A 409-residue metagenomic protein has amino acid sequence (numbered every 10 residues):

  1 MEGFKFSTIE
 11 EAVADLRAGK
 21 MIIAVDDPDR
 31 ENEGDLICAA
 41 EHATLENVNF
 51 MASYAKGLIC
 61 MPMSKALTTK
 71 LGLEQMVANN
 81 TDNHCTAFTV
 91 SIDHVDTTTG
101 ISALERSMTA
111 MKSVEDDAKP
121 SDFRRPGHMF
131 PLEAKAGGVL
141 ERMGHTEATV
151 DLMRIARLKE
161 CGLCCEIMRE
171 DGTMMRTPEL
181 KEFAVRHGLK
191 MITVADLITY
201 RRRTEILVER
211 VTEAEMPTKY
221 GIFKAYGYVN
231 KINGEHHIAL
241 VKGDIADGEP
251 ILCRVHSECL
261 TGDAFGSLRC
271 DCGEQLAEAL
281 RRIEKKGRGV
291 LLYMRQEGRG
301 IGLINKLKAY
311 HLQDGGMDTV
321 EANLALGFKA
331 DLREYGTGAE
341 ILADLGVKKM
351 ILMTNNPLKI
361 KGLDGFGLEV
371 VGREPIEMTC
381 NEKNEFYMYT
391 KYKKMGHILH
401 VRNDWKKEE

Functional and structural regions predicted by a protein language model:
M1-E409: Catalytic domains of riboflavin
